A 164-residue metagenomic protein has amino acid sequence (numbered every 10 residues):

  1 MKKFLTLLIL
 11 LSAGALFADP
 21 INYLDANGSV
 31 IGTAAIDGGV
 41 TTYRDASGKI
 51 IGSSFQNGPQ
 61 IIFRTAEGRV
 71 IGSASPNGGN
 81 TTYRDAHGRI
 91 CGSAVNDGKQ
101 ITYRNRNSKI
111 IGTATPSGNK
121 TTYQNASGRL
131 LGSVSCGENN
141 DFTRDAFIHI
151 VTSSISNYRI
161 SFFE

Functional and structural regions predicted by a protein language model:
K2-T6, S12-V40, R44-E164: Long terminal segments
